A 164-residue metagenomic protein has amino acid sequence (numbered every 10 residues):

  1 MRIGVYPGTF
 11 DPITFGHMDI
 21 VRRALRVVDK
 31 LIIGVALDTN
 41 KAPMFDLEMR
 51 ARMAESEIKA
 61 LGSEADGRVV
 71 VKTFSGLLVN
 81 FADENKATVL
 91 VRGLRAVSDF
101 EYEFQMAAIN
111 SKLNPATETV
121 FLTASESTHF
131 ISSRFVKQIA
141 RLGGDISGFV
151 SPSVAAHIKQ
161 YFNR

Functional and structural regions predicted by a protein language model:
M1-R164: Nucleotidyltransferase catalytic core that binds NTPs
